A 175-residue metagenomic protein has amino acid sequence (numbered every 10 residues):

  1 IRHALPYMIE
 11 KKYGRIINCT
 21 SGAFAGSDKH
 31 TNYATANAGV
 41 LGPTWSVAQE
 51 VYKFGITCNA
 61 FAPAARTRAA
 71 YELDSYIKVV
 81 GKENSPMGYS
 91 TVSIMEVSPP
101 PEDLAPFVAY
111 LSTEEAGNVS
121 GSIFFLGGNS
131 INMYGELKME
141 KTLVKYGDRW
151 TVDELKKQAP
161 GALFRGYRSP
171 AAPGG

Functional and structural regions predicted by a protein language model:
I1-R2, W45: A short, exposed helix-loop element centered on a Lys and neighboring polar residues
R2, N37, A105: Conserved catalytic core of two-component sensor histidine kinases
H3-K11, E114: A short helix-coil junction within the Rossmann-fold of NAD(P)-dependent oxidoreductases
I9, R15-K53, A62-V97, G128-S130: Catalytic loop of short-chain dehydrogenase/reductase
R15-I16, N59, S122-I123: Beta-sheet entry/capping signal
Y52, T57, V119-G121: Short, small/polar-rich loop/turn modules that mediate ligand/substrate recognition or access, typified
N84-G175: C-terminal helical subdomain
